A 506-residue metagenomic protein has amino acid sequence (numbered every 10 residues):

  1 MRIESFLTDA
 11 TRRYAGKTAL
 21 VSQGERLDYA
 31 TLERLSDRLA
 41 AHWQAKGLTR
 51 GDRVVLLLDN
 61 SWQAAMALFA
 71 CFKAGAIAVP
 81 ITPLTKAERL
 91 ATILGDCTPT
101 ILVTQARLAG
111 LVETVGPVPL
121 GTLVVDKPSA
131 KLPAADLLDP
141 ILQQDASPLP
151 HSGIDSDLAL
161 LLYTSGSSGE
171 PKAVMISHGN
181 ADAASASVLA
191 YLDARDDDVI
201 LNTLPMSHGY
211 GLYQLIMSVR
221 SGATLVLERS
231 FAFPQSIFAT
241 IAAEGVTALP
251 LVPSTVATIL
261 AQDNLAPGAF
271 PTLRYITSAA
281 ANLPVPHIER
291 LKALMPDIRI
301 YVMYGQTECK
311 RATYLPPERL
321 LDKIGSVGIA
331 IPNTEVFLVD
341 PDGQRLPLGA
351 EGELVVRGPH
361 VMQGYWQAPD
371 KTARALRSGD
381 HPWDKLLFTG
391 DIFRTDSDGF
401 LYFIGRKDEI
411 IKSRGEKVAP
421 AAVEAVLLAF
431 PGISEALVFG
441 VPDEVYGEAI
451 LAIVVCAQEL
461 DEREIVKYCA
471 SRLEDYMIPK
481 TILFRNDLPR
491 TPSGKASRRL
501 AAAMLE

Functional and structural regions predicted by a protein language model:
T8, G16-S61, A65-F69, K86-A91 (+1 more regions): Conserved AMP-binding/adenylate-forming core of the ANL superfamily
D28-T31, A159-A183: Conserved AMP-binding A3 loop
E33-R38, D155, V174-R195, T203 (+1 more regions): Conserved structural elements of the adenylate-forming
N60, Q144-Y163, E170, D193-V199: Conserved pre-ATP/AMP-binding loop-to-beta segment of ANL
A64, T85, L102, L249 (+7 more regions): AMP-binding/adenylate-forming catalytic core of the ANL superfamily
D182-V199, S207-A248, Q262: Conserved AMP-binding/adenylation subdomain of ANL enzymes
A243-L251, L260-D322, E335, R345: Gly/Ser/Thr-rich phosphate-binding loop
I329-N333, Q344-R377, V418: Conserved ATP/PPi-binding loop(s) of AMP-dependent carboxylate-activating enzymes
